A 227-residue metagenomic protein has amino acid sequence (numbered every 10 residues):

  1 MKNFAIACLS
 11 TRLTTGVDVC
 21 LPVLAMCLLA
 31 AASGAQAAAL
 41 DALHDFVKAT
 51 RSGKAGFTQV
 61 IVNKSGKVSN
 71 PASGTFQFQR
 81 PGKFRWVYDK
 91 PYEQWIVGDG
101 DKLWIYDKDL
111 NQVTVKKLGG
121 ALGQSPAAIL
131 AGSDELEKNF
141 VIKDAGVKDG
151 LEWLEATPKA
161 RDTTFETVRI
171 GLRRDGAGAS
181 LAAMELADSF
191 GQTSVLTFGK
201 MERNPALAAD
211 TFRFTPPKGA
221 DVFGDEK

Functional and structural regions predicted by a protein language model:
M1-T15: N-terminal secretory signal peptides that target proteins for export/translocation
R12, G16-A31: Bacterial N-terminal signal peptides
A32-A37: Boundary at the C-terminal end of the N-terminal hydrophobic targeting segment
A38, S133-I142: A short, amphipathic edge element
A42, K48-G100: N-terminal mature ectodomain segment of secretory-pathway/periplasmic proteins
V47, L122-E137: Short, solvent-exposed helix-to-loop capping segments enriched in aromatics
T75-S125, S194-V195: An acidic-aromatic
T114, K138-E226: Gly/Pro-enriched, hydrophobic low-complexity segments that function as extracytoplasmic propeptides/linkers
